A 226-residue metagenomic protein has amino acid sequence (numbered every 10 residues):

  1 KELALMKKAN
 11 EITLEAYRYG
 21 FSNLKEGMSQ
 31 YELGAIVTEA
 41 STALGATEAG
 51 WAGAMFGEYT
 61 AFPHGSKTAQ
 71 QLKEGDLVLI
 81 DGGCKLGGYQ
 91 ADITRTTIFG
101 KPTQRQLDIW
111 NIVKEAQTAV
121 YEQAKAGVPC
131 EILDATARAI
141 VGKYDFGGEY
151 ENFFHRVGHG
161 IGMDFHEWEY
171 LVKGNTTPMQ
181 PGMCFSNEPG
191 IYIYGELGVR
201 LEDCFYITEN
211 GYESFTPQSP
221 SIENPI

Functional and structural regions predicted by a protein language model:
K1-I226: Active-site neighborhoods and metal-handling regions in enzymes and metal-associated proteins
